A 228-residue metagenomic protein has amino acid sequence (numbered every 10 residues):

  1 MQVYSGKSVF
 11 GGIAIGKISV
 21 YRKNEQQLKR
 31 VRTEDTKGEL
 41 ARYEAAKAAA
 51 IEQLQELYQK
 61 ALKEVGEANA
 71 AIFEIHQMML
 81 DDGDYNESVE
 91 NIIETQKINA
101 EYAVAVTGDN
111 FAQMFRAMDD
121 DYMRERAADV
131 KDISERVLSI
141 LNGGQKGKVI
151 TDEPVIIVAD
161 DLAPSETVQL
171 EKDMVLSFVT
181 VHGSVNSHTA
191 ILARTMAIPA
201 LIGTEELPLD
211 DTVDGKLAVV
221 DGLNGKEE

Functional and structural regions predicted by a protein language model:
M1-E228: Non-catalytic, soluble scaffold/interaction modules
